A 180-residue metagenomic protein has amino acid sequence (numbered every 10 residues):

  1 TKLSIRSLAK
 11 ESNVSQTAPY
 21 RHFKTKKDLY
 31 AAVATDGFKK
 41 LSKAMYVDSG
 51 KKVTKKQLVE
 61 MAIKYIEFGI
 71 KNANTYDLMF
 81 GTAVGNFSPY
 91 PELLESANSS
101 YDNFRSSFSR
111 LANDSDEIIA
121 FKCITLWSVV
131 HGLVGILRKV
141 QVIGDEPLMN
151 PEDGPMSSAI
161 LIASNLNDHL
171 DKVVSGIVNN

Functional and structural regions predicted by a protein language model:
T1-D28, A32: Helix-turn-helix
E11, D28-D48, E60, K64-E67 (+5 more regions): Alpha-helical structural segments
R21, Y46-K55, G85: Helix-loop segments that flank and shape redox-cofactor active sites
K40-K51, V129-I136: Solvent-exposed, amphipathic alpha-helical segments
Y46, M79-S88, P147: Short linear capping/connector segments at secondary-structure termini
V53-E60, K64, S99, F121 (+1 more regions): Amphipathic alpha-helical recognition patches that constitute DNA-binding helices
V59-F80, W127-V130, V134, R138: Helical hydrophobic small-molecule/effector-binding pocket
P91-L94, S109-K172, N180: Hydrophobic/aromatic-rich alpha-helical bundle segments in the mid-to-C-terminal region
